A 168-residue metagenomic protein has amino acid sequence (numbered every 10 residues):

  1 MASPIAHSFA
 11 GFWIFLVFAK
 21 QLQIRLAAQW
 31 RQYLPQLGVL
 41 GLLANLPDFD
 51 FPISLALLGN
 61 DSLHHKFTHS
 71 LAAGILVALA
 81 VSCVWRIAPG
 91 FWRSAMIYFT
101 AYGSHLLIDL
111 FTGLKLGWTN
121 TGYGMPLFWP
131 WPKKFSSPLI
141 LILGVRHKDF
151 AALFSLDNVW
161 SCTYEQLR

Functional and structural regions predicted by a protein language model:
M1-R168: N-terminal membrane-targeting hydrophobic helices
